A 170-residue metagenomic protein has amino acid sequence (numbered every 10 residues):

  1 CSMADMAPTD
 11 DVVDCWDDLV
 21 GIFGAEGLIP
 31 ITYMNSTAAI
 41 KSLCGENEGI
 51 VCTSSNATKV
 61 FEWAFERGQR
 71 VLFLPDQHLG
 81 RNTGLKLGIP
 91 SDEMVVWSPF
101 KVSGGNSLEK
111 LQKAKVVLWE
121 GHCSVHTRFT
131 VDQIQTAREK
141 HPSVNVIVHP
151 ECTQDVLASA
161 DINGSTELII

Functional and structural regions predicted by a protein language model:
C1-I170: The feature marks the mature, well-folded catalytic cores of soluble enzymes
